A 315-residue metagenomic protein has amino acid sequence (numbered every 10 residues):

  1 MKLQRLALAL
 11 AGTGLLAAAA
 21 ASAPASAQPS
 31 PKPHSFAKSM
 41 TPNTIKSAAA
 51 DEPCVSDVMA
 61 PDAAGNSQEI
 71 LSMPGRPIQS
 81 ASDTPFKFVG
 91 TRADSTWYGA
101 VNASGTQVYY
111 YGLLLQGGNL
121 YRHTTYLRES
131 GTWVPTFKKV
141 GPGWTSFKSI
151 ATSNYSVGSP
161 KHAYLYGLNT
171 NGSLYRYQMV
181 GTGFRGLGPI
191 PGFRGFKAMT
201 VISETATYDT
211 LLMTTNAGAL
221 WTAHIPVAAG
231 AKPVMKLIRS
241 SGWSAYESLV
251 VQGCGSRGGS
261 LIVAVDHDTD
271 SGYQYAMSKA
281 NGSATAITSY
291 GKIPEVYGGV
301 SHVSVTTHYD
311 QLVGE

Functional and structural regions predicted by a protein language model:
M1-P29: Secretory targeting and sorting signals
K2, D62, G255-E315: Hydrophilic extracytoplasmic domains
L15, A60-A64, T84: N-terminal alpha-helical scaffold/docking segments in eukaryotic complex subunits
S35-V55, A81-Y110, K138-K161, P191-Y208 (+2 more regions): Repeated scaffold domains used in trafficking and secretory/extracellular systems, primarily beta-propellers
V55-Q79, Q107-T132, H162-Y164, N171-Q178 (+3 more regions): Structural motif
R128-R185: Short N-terminal edge-element motif at the start of the domain
Y177-E247: Short helix-loop boundary/capping segments
